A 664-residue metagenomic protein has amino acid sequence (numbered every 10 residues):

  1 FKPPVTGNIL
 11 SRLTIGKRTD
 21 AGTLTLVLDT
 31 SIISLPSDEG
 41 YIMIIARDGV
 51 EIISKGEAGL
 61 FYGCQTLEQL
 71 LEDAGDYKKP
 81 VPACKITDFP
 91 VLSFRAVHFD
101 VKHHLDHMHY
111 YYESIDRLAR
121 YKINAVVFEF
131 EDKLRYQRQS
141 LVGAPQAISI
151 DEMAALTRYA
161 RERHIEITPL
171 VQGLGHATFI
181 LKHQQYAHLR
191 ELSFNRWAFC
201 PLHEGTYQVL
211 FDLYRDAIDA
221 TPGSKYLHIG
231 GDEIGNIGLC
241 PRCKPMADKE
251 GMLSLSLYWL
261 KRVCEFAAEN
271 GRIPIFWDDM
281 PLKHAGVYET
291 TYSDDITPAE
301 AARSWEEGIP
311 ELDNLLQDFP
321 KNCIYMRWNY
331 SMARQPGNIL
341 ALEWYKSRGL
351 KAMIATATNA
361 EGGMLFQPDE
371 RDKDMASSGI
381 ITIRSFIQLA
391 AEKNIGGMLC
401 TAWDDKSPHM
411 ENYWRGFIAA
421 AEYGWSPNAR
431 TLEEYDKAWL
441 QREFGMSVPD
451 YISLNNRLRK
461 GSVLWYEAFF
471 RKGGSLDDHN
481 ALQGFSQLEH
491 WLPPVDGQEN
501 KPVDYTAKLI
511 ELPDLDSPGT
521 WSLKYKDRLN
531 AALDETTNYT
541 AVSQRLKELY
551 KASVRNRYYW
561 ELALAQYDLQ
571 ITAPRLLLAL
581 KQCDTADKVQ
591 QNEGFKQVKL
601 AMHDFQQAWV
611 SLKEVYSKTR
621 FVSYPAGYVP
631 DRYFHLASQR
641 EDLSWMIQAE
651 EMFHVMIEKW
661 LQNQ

Functional and structural regions predicted by a protein language model:
F1-F94, S385: Contiguous, structured surface segment used for ligand recognition
F1-K2, C64-A74, Y110-R117, I123 (+2 more regions): Short, Φ-rich (hydrophobic/aromatic) sequence segments
V5-G7, P169, F276, I354: A structural preference for short, hydrophobic beta-strand core positions in alpha/beta folds
P36, E57, A155-R158, H164 (+4 more regions): Substrate-binding groove of N-acetylhexosamine-processing glycoside hydrolases
L60-F61, H103, V589: Secreted/periplasmic carbohydrate-active enzymes, especially glycoside hydrolases
K79-D88, A119-E131, D232-G235, E307-L316 (+1 more regions): Short, composition-biased local secondary-structure segments
A83-K102, T356-G362, Q367: N-terminal small/glycine-rich loop or linker at the start of catalytic domains across soluble metabolic enzymes
V91-M280, G286-A301, W305-E306, I324-W328 (+1 more regions): Substrate-binding cleft of carbohydrate-active enzyme catalytic domains
